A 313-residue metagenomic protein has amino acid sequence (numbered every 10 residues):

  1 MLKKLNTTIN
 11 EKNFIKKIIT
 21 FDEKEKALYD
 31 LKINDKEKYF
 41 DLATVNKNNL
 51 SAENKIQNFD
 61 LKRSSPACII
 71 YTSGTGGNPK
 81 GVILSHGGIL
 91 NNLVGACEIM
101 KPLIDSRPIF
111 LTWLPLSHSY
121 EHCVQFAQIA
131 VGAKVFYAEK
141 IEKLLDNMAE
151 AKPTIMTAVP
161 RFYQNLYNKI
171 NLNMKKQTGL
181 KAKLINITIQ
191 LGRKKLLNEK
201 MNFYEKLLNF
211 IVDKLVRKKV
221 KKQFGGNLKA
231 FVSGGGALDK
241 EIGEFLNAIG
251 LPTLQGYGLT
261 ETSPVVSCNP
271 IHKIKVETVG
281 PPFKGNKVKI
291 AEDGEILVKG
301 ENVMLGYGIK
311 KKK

Functional and structural regions predicted by a protein language model:
M1-F14, Y29, Y163-G179, K214-G226 (+2 more regions): Adenylate-forming
M1-T44: Structural core segment of the AMP-binding/adenylate-forming
T20, N49-Y71, N78, L103-I109: Conserved pre-ATP/AMP-binding loop-to-beta segment of ANL
P66, T72-T75, F110, P115 (+4 more regions): Conserved S/T- and glycine-rich ATP-binding loop of Class I adenylate-forming
A67-L93: Conserved AMP-binding A3 loop
L90-I109, L116-F210, K214: Conserved AMP-binding/adenylation subdomain of ANL enzymes
M156, V212-K313: Conserved AMP-binding/adenylate-forming
